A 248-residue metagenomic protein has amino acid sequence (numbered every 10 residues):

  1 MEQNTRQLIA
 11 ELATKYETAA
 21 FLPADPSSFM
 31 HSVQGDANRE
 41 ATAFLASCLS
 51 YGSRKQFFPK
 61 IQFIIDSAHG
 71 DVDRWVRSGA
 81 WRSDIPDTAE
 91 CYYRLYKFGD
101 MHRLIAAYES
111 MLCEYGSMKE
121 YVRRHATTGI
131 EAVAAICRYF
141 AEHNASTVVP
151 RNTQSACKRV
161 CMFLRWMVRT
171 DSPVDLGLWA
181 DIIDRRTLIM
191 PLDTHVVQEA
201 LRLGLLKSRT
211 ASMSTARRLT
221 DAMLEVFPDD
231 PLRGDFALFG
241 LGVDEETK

Functional and structural regions predicted by a protein language model:
M1-K248: HhH-family (HhH-GPD) DNA N-glycosylase catalytic core used in base-excision repair
